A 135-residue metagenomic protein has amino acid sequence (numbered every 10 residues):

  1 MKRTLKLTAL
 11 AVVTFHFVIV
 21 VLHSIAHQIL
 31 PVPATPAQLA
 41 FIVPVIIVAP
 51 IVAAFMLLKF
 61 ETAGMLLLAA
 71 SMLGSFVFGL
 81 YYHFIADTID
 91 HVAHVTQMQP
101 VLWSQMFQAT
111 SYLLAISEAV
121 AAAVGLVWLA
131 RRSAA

Functional and structural regions predicted by a protein language model:
M1-H16, V124-A134: Cytosolic juxtamembrane helix and N-cap/initiation of the first transmembrane helix
T14-V18, A37-K59, A63, A70-L73: Core segments of alpha-helical transmembrane spans in multipass integral membrane proteins
I19-H27, S71-D90: C-terminal TM-helix exit segments that contain a strictly Trp-centered aromatic cap at the helix terminus
I19-L39, D90-V101: Membrane-interface interhelical loops and short amphipathic "cap" helices that link adjacent transmembrane segments
Q28-T35, T62, F84-H91, A130-A134: Transmembrane helix-loop junctions in multipass membrane proteins, especially transporters and channels
P44-I51, L114-A122: Core segments of transmembrane alpha-helices that mediate helix-helix packing or line hydrophobic substrate/ligand
L68-G79, Y112-A119: Hydrophobic alpha-helical segments of small multi-pass membrane proteins
Q97-E118: Individual transmembrane alpha-helices with interfacial aromatic-anchor signatures
